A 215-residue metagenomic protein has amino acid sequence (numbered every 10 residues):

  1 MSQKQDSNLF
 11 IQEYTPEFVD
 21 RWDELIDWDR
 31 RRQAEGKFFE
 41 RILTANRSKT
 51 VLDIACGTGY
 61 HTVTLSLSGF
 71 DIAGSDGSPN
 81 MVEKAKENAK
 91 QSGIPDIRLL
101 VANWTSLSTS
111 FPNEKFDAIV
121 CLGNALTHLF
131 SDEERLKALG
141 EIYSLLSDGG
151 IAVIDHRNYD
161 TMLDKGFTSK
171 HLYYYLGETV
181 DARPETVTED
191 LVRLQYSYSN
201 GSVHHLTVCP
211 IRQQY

Functional and structural regions predicted by a protein language model:
M1-K49: Conserved class I S-adenosyl-L-methionine
S48-G57: Conserved class I S-adenosyl-L-methionine
Y60-L107: Class I SAM-dependent methyltransferase SAM/SAH-binding core
T109-A118: A short acidic, Gly/Pro-enriched loop at the edge of an enzyme's catalytic core that lines a small-molecule cofactor
D117-E133: A short SAM/SAH-binding and catalytic strip from SAM-dependent methyltransferases
L136-D148: A short glycine-rich, Lys/Arg-flanked "PGG" loop and its adjoining helix->strand segment in the class I
V153-Y215: SAM-dependent methyltransferase
